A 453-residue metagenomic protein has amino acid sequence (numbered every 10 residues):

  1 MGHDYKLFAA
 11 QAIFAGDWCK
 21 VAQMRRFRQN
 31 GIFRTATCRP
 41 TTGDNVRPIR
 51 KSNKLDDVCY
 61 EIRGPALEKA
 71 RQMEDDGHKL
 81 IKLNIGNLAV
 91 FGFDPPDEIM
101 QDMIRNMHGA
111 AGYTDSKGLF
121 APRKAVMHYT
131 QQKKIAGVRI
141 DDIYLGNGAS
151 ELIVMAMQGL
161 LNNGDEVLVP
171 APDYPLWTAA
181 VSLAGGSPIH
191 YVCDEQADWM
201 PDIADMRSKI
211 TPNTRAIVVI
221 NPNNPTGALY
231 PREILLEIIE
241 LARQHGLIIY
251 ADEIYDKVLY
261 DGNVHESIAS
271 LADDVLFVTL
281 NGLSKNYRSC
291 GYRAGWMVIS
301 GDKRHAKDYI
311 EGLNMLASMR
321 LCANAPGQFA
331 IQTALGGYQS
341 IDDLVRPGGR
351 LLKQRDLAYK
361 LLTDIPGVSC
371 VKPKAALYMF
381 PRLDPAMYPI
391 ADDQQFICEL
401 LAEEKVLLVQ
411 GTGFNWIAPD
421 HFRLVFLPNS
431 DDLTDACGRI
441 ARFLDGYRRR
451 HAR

Functional and structural regions predicted by a protein language model:
R26, S270-G349, Y359-L361, L444: Conserved core segment of the aminotransferase class I/II
N45-G148, M155, C322, A334-G337 (+1 more regions): N-terminal small-domain helix-loop-helix segment of the aminotransferase-like
D76, A184, Q244-H245, V275 (+2 more regions): Helix C-cap/helix->beta junction micro-motif
G159-V181: Conserved PLP-anchoring active-site segment centered on the Schiff-base-forming lysine
I189, D194-H265: Active-site phosphate-binding strand-loop segment of PLP-dependent enzymes
S208, P389-A391, Q395, E399-L408 (+1 more regions): PLP-dependent enzyme catalytic core of the Aspartate aminotransferase-like
Q332, G348-Y359, C370-D384: Conserved glycine-rich beta-strand-loop-beta hairpin in the small C-terminal domain of fold type I
